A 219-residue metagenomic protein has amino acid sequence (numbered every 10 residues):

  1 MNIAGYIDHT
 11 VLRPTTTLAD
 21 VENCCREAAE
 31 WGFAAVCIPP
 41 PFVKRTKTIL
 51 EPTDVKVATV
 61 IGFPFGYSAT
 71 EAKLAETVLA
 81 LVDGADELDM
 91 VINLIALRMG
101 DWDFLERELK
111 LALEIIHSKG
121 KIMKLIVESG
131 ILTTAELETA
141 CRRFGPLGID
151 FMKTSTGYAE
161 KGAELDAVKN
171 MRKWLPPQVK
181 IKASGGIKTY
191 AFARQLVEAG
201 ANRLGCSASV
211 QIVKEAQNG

Functional and structural regions predicted by a protein language model:
M1-W31, A35, V43-F63, Y67-I181 (+2 more regions): Alpha/beta enzyme core
I38: N-terminal beta-strand-loop-alpha-helix module at the start of alpha/beta ligand-binding or catalytic domains
S184: Short hydrophobic "strand-cap" motifs at the C-terminus of beta-strands
